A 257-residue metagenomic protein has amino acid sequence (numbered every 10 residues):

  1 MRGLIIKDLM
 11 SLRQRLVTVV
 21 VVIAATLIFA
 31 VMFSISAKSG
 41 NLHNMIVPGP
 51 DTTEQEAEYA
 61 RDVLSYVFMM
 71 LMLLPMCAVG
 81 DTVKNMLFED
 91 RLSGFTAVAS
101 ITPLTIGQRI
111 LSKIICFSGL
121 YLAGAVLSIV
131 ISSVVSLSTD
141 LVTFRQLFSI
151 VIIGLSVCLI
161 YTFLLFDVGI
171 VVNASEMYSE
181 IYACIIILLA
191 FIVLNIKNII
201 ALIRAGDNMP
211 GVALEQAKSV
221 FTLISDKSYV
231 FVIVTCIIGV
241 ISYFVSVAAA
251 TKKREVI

Functional and structural regions predicted by a protein language model:
M1-V21: Aromatic- and glycine-rich beta-strand/loop motifs that create alpha-glucan
R13-L16, I106-S133: Selective transmembrane-helix segments that form parts of the transport pathway or gating/packing helices in multipass
S34-A60, R145, L165-I257: Terminal transmembrane helical anchor/hairpin motif
D62-M86: Long, hydrophobic alpha-helical segments
G80-S100: Transmembrane helix boundary and interhelical loop/hinge segments in multi-pass membrane proteins
V130-I153: Membrane-interfacial helix-loop-helix connectors in multipass membrane proteins
V151-T162: Generic alpha-helical transmembrane segments
